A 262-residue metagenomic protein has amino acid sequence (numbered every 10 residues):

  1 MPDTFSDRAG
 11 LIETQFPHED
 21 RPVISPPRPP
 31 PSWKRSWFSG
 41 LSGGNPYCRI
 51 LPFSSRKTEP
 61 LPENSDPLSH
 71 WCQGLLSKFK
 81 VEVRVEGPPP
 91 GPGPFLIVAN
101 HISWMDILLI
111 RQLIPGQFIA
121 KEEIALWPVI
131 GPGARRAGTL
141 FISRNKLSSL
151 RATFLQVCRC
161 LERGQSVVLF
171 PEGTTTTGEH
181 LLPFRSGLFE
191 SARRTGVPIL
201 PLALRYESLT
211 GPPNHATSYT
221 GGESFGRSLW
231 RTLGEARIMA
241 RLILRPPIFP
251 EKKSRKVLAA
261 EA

Functional and structural regions predicted by a protein language model:
M1-P26, E82-E86, P183-G187, S191 (+2 more regions): Soluble, non-transmembrane catalytic domains of enzymes that act on hydrophobic metabolites at membranes
T14, E19-V85, P132-A137, E235-A236: A transmembrane-helix-recognition feature enriched in membrane-embedded lipid enzymes and envelope glyco-/phospholipid
G43-E63, L76-K78, G93-S148: Catalytic core of membrane glycerolipid acyltransferases/transacylases, capturing the structured, soluble-facing
P94-L96, T139, S166-F170, P198 (+1 more regions): Residue-level preference for the first positions of well-ordered beta-strands
K121, I142, F170, L202-R205: Generic beta-sheet signal
V129-G131, E179-V257, E261: A cross-family acyltransferase "interaction/gating" segment
C160-F189: Catalytic-site beta-strand/loop segments enriched in glycine and acidic/polar residues
